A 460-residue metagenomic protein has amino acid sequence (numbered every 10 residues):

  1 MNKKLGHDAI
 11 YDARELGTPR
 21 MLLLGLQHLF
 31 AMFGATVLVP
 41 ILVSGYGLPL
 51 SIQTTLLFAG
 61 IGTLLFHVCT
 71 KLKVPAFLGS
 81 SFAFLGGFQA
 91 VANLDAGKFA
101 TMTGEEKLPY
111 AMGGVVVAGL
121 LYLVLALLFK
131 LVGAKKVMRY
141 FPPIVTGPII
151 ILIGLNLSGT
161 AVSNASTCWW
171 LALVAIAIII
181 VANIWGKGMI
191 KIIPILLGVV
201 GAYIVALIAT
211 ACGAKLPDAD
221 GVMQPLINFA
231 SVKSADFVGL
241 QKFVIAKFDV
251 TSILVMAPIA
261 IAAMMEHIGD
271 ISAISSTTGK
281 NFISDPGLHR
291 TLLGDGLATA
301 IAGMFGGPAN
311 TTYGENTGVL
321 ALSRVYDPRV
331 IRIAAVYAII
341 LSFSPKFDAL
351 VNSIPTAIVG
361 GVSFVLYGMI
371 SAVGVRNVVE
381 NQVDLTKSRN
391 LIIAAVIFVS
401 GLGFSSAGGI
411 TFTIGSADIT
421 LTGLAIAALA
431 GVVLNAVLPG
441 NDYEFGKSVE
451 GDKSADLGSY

Functional and structural regions predicted by a protein language model:
M1-A76, A83-E105: N-terminal signal-anchor module of multipass membrane proteins
M1-L23, A214-K242, S276-K280, V437-Y460: Intrinsically disordered, low-complexity non-transmembrane regions of multi-pass membrane transporters
K3-G6, G34-P40, A175-A182, I193-L196 (+2 more regions): Juxtamembrane interface elements at the cytosolic ends of transmembrane helices in multi-pass membrane proteins
P19-A35, L171-A175, I193-P194, A209 (+3 more regions): Hydrophobic, membrane-embedded alpha-helices of multi-pass small-molecule transporters
S44-H67, V255-P328, G451: Membrane-embedded helical hairpins/re-entrant loop segments and their flanking transmembrane helices within multi-pass
P49-Q53, L72-L85, V137-T146, K191-L197 (+4 more regions): Short, non-helical or kinked segments that cap or interrupt transmembrane helices
F88-N93, N183, N316-I331, Y337-S342: Interfacial segments of multi-pass membrane proteins
K107-C212, A335-V449: Membrane-embedded alpha-helical modules
